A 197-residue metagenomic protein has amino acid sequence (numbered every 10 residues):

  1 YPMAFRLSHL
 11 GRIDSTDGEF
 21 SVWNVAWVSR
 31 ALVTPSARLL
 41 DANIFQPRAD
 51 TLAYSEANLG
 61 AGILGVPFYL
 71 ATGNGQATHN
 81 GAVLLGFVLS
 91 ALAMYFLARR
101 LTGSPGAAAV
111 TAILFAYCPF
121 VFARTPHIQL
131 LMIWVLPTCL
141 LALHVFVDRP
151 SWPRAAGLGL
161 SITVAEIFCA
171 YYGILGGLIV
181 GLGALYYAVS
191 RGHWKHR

Functional and structural regions predicted by a protein language model:
Y1-S90, F115-I133: Membrane-interface coil-to-helix junctions
G75-Q76, G103-A109, P150-G157, H196: Membrane-helix interface segments
L85, A123-T138, W152, I174-G177 (+1 more regions): Multi-pass, polyprenyl lipid-linked donor-dependent membrane glycosyltransferases
M94-Y117: Transmembrane-helix signature of polytopic, membrane-embedded enzymes that assemble or transfer cell-envelope glycans
C139-A155: Membrane-interface transmembrane helices that cradle and orient dolichyl/undecaprenyl
A142-V147, I174-R197: Perimembrane helix-loop-helix junctions
R154-C169: Membrane-interface alpha helices of multi-pass inner-membrane proteins
